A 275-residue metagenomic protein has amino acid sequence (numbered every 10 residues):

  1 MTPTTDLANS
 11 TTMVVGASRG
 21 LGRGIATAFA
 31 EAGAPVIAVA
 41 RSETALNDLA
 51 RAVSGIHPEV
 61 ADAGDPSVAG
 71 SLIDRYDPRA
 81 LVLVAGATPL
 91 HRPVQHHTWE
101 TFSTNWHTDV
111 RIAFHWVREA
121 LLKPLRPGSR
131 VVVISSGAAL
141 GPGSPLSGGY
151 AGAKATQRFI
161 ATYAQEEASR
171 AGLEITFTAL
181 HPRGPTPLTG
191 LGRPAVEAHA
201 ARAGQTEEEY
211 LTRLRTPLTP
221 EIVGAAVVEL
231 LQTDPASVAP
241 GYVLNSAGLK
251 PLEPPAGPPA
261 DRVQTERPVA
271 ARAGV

Functional and structural regions predicted by a protein language model:
S18-R19: Conserved glycine-rich cofactor-binding loop
A32-D48: Conserved glycine-rich Rossmann-like NAD(P)H-binding loop of the short-chain dehydrogenase/reductase
A52-P66: Rossmann-fold cofactor-recognition segment
G86-S103, L146: Conserved mid-core segment of classical short-chain dehydrogenase/reductases
Q95-F114, V132, Q157: Catalytic Tyr-X3-Lys loop
T108-S129, Q165-E166, R170: Amphipathic alpha-helical dimer-interface segment in Rossmann-like NAD(P)H-dependent oxidoreductases
R130-R170, H181-T189: Catalytic loop of short-chain dehydrogenase/reductase
I175, A200-R262, E266-A273: C-terminal helical subdomain
